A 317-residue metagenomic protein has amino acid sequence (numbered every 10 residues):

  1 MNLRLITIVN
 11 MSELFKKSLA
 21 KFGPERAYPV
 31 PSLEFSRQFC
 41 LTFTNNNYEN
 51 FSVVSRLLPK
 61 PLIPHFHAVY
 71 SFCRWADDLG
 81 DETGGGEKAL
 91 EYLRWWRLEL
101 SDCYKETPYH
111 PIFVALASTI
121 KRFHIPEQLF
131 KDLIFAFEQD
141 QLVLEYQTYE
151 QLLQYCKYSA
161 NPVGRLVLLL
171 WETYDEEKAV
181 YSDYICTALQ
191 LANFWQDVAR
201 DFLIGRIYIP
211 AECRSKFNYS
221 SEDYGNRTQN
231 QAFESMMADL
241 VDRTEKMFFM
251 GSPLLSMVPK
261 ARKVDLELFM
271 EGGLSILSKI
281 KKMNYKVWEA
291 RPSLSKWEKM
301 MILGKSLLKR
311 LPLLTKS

Functional and structural regions predicted by a protein language model:
N2-Q190, W195, A199-S317: Catalytic cores of Mg2+-dependent Asp-rich isoprenoid enzymes
